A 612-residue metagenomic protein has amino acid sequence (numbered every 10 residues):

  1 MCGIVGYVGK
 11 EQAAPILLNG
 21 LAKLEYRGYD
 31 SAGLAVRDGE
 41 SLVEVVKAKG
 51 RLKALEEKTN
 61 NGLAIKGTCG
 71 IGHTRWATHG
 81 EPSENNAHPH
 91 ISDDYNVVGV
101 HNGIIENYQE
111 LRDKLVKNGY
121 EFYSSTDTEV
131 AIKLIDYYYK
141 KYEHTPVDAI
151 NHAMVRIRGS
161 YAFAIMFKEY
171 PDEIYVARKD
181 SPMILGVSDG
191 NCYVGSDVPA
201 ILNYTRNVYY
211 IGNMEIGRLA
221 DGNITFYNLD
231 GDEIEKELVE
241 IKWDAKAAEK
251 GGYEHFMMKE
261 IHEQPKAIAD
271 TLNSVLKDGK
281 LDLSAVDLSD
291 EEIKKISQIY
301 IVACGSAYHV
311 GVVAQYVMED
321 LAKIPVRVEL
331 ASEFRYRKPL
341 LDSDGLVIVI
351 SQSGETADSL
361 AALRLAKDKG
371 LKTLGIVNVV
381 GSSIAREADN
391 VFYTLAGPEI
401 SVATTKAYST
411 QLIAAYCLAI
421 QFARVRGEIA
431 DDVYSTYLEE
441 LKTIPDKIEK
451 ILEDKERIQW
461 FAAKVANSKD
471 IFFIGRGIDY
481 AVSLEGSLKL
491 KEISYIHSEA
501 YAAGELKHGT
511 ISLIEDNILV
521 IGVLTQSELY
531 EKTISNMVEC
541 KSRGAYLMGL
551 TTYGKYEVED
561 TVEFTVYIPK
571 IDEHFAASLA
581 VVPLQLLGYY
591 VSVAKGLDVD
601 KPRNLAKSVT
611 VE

Functional and structural regions predicted by a protein language model:
M1-K250, E254, E263-S297, Y336 (+4 more regions): Conserved short alpha-helical segments that host acidic/polar catalytic motifs at enzyme active sites
T68, G72-N85, K277-D290, A314-I350 (+2 more regions): Glycine-rich oxoanion-binding loops at beta->alpha junctions
P89, M166, Y175-V176, V208-Y209 (+13 more regions): Replace "in large, NTP-powered and nucleic-acid-processing enzymes" with "in large, NTP-powered factors and other
D127-V130, V310, A314, T410-A415 (+3 more regions): Catalytic-loop motifs flanking and including active-site residues across diverse enzymes
G231, Y546, E559-T561, I571-E612: Generic C-terminus detector
Q264-I268, L272-Y300, N390-L519, S592-E612: Active-site phosphate/pyrophosphate-binding segments
K294-T443, V523-P569, L587, K595: Glycine-rich phosphate-binding loops that contact phosphosugars or nucleotide phosphates
